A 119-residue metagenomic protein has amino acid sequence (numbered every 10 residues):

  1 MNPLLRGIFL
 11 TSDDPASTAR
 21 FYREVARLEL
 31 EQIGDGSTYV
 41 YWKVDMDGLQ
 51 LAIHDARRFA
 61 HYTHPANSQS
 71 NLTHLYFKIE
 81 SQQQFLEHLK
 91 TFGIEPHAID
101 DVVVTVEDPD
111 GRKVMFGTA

Functional and structural regions predicted by a protein language model:
M1-P3, L86-A119: Vicinal oxygen chelate
N2, F9-Q50, T105: Core segments of cupin and vicinal oxygen chelate
L5-G7, S70-H74: Short, solvent-exposed beta-strand edge segments and adjacent coil->beta transition regions
F9-T11, Y76-E80: Short hydrophobic/aromatic beta-strand micro-patches that form the beta-sheet surface supporting nucleotide- or nucleic
P15, Q82-Q83: Residues at or immediately preceding the N-termini of alpha-helices
F21, Q83-H88: Short amphipathic alpha-helices within nucleic acid-binding modules
E29-S68, K113-A119: Conserved short beta-strand elements that form part of the metal-binding/catalytic scaffold of enzyme active sites
T38-Y41, T73, F92, D100-V102: Residue-level marker for the onset of beta-strands and adjacent loop->beta junctions in well-ordered domains
